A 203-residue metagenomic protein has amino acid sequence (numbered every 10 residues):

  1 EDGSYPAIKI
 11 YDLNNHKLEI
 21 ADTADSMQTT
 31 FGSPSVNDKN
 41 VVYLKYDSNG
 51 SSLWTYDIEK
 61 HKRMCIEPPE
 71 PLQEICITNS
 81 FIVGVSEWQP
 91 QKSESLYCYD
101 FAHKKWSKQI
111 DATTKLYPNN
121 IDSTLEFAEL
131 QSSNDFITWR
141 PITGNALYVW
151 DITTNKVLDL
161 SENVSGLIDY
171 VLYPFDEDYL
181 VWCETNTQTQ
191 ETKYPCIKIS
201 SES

Functional and structural regions predicted by a protein language model:
E1, V41-L44, V83-V85, I137-W139 (+1 more regions): Residue position within the beta-strands of beta-propeller blades
D2-K9, N49-T55, P90-C98, T143-V149 (+1 more regions): Structural motif
D12-H16, D57-H61, D100-K104, D151-N155 (+1 more regions): Short loop/turn segments that connect beta-strands within beta-propeller blades
K17-A24, K62-E67, K105-N120, K156-E162: A short beta-strand motif characteristic of beta-propeller blades
M27-N37, E70-S80, K115-S133, G166-E177: Repeated scaffold domains used in trafficking and secretory/extracellular systems, primarily beta-propellers
L125, R140-I142: Loop/turn-rich, solvent-exposed surfaces of beta-rich toroidal or solenoidal domains
D159, N163-S203: Hydrophilic extracytoplasmic domains
